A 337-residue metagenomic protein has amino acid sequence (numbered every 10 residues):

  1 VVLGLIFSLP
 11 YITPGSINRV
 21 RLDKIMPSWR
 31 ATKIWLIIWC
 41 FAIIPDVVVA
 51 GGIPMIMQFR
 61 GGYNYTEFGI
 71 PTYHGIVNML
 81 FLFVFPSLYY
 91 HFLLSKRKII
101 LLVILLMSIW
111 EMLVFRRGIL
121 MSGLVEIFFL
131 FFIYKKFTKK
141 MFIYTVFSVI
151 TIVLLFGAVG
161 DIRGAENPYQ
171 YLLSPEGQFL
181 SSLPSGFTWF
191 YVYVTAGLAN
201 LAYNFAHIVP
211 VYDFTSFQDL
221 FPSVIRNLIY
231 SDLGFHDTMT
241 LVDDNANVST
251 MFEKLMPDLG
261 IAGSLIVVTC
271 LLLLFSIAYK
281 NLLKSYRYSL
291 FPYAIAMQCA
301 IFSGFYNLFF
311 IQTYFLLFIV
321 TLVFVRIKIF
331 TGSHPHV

Functional and structural regions predicted by a protein language model:
V1-V2, G69-L80, T313-V320: Alpha-helical transmembrane segments of polytopic membrane proteins
V2-I17, F324-G332: Membrane-water interface at the C-terminal end of transmembrane alpha helices
L3-F7, F85-Y89, F128-I133, C270-L282 (+1 more regions): Transmembrane alpha-helical segments
L9-Y134, T138, V149-E166, V242 (+2 more regions): Membrane-embedded catalytic interface detector for glycan/lipid assembly enzymes
R60-P71, L155-L274: Small-residue-enriched transmembrane helix-hairpin modules in multi-pass membrane proteins
S95-L101, T138-K140, I261-S264, Y286-S289: Membrane-helix interface segments
I99-I109, Y144-T151, S289-C299, F318: Central hydrophobic cores of alpha-helical transmembrane segments in multi-pass integral membrane proteins
D244-V337: Hydrophobic alpha-helical segments
